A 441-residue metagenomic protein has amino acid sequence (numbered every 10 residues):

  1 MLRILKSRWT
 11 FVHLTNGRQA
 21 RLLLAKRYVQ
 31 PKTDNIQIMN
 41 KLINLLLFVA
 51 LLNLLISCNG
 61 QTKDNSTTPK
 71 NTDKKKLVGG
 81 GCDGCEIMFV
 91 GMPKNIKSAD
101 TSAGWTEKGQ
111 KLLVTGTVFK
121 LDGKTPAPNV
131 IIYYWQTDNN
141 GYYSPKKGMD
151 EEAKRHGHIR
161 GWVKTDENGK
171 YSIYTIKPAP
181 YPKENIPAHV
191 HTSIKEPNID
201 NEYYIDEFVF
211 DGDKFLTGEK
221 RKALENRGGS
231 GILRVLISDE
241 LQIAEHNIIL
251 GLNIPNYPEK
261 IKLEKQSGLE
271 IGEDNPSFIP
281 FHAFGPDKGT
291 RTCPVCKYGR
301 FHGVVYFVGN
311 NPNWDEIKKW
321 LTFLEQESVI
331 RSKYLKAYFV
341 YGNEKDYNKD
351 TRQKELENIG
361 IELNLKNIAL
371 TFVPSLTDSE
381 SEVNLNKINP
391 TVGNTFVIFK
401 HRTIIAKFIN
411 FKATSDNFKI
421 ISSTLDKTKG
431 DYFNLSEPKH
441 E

Functional and structural regions predicted by a protein language model:
R3, H13-Q30: Short Gly/Ser/Thr- and charged-rich N-terminal loops/segments that act as flexible capping/hinge elements
I56-S57: C-terminal motif of bacterial Sec signal peptides marking the signal peptidase cleavage site
N65-L233, D239-E259: Beta-strand-dominated extracellular/periplasmic modules and repeats in secreted or surface-exposed proteins
I279-V304, T322-F323: A short beta-strand-turn-helix
T292-I317, L335-V340: Short active-site neighborhood of thiol/selenol oxidoreductases, capturing the structured segment around
N313-G360: Structural microenvironment flanking redox-active thiols in thiol-disulfide oxidoreductases
D346-V392: Thioredoxin-like thiol-disulfide oxidoreductase module
T395-E441: Thiol-/selenol-based redox modules, centered on thioredoxin-like and closely related oxidoreductase domains
